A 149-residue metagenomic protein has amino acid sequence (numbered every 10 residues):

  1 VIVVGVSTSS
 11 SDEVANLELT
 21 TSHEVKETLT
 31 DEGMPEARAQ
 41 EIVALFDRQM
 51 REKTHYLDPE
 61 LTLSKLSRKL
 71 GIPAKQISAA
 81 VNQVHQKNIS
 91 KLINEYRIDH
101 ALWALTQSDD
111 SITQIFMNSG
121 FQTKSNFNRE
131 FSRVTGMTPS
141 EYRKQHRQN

Functional and structural regions predicted by a protein language model:
G5-Q114, N126, E130-R133, S140-N149: Membrane-proximal linker segments that couple transmembrane helices to downstream signaling/catalytic modules
Q122-K124: Short, polar N-cap/turn motifs at the start of nucleic acid-interacting alpha helices
